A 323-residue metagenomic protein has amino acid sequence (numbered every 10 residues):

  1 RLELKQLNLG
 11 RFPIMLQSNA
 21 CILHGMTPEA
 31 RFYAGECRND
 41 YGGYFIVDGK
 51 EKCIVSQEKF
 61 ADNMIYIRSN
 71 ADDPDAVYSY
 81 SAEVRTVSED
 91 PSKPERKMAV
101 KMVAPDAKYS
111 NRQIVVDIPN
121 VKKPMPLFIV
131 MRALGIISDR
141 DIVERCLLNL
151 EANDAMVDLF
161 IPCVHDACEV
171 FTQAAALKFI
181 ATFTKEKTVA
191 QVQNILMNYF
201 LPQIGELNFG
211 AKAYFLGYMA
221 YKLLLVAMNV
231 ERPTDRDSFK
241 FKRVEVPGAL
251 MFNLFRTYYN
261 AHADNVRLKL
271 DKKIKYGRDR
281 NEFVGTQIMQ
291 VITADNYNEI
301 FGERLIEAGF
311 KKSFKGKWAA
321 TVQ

Functional and structural regions predicted by a protein language model:
R1-V322: N-terminal non-catalytic structural scaffold regions of very large proteins
